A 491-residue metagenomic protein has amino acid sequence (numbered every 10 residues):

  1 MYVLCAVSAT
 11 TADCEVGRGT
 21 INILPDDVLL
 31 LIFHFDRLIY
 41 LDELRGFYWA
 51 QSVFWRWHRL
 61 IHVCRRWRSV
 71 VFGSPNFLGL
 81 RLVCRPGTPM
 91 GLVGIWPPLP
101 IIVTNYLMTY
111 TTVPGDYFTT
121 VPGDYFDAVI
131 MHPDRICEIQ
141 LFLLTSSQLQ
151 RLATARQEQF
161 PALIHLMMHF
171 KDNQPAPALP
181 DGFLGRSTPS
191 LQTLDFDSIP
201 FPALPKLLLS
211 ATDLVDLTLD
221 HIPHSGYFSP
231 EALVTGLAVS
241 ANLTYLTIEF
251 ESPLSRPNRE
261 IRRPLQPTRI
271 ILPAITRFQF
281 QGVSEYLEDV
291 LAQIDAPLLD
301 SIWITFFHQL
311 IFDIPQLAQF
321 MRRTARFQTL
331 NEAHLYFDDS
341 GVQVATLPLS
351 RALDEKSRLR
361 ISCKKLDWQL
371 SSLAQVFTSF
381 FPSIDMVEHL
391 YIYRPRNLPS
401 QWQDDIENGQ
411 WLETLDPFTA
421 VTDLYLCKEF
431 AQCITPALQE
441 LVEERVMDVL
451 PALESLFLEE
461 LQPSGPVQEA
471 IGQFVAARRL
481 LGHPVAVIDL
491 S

Functional and structural regions predicted by a protein language model:
M1-S491: Leucine-rich repeat
